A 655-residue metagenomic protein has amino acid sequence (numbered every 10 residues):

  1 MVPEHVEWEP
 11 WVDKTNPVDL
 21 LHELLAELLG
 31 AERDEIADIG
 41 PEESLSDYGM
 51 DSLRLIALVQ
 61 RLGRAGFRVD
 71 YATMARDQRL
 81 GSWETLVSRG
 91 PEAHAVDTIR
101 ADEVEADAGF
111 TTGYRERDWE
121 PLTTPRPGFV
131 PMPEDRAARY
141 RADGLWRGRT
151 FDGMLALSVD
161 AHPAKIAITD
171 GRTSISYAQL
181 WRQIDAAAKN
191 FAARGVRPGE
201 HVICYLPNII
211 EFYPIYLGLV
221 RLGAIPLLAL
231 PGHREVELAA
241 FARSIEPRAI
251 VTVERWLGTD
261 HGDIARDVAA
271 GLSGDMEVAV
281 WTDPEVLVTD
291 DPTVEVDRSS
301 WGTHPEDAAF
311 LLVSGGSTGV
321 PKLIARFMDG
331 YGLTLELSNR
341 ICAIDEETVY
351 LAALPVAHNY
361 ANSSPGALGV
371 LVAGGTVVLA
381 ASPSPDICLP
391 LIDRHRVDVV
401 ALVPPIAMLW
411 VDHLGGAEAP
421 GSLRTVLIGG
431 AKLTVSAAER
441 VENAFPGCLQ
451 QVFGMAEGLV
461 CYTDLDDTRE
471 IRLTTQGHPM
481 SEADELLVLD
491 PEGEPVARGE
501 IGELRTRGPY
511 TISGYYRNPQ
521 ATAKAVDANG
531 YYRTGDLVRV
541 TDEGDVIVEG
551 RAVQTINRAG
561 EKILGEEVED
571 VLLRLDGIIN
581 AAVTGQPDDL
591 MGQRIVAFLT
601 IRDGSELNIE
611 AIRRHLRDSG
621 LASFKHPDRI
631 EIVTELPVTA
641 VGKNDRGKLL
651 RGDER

Functional and structural regions predicted by a protein language model:
D38, R54, F67-V87, M276 (+2 more regions): AMP-binding/adenylate-forming catalytic domain of the ANL superfamily
Q60, H233-R243, I250-T252, G508 (+6 more regions): AMP-binding/adenylate-forming catalytic core of the ANL superfamily
Y114-W119, R194, A224-T289, S605: Structural core segment of the AMP-binding/adenylate-forming
L145-D152, A156, A164-G195, E200-I209 (+4 more regions): Conserved AMP-binding/adenylate-forming core of the ANL superfamily
S174-A178, A309-L333: Conserved AMP-binding A3 loop
G332-V349, N359-V399, H413: Conserved AMP-binding/adenylation subdomain of ANL enzymes
D398-A401, H413-I471, S481, E485 (+1 more regions): Gly/Ser/Thr-rich phosphate-binding loop
P479-A483, E494-A525, I563: Conserved ATP/PPi-binding loop(s) of AMP-dependent carboxylate-activating enzymes
